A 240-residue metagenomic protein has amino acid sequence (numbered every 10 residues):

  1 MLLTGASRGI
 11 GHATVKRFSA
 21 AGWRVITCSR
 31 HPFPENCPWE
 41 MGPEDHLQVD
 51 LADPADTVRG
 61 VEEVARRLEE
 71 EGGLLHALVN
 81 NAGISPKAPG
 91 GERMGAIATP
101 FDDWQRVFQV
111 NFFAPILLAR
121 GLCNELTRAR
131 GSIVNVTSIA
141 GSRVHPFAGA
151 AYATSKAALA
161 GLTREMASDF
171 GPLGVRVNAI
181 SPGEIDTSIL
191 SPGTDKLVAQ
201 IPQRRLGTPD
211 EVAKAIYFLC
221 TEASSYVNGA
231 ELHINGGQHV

Functional and structural regions predicted by a protein language model:
S7-R8: Conserved glycine-rich cofactor-binding loop
P89-A96, P100-Q105, L197: Substrate-binding pocket helix/loop in short-chain dehydrogenase/reductase
A119, S155, T163: Active-site helix of classical SDR
N124, S168-D169, S225: Alpha-helical segment proximal to the catalytic Tyr-Lys
R130, G171, R176, V227-G229: Short, small/polar-rich loop/turn modules that mediate ligand/substrate recognition or access, typified
S138: Residue(s) in the substrate-gating loop at a strand-loop-helix junction that position the organic substrate next
T208-H239: C-terminal substrate-recognition "lid" of short-chain dehydrogenase/reductases
